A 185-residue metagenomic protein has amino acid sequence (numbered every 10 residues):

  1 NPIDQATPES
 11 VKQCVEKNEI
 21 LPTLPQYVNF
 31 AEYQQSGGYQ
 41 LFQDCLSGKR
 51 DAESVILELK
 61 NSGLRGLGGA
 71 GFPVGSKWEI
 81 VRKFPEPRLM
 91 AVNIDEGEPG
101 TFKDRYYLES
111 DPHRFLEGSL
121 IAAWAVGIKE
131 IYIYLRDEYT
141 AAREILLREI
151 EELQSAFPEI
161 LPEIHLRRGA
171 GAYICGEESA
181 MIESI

Functional and structural regions predicted by a protein language model:
N1-I185: Feature of Fe-S/electron-transfer and energy-metabolism proteins that preferentially highlights extended coupling
